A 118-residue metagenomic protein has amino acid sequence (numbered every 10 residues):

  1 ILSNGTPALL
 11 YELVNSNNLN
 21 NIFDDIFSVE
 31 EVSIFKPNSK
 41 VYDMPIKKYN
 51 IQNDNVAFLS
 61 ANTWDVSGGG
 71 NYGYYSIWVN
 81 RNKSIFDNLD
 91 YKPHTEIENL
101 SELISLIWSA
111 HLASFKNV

Functional and structural regions predicted by a protein language model:
L2-P7, Y11-V118: Asp-based, Mg2+/Mn2+-dependent phosphohydrolase catalytic module
